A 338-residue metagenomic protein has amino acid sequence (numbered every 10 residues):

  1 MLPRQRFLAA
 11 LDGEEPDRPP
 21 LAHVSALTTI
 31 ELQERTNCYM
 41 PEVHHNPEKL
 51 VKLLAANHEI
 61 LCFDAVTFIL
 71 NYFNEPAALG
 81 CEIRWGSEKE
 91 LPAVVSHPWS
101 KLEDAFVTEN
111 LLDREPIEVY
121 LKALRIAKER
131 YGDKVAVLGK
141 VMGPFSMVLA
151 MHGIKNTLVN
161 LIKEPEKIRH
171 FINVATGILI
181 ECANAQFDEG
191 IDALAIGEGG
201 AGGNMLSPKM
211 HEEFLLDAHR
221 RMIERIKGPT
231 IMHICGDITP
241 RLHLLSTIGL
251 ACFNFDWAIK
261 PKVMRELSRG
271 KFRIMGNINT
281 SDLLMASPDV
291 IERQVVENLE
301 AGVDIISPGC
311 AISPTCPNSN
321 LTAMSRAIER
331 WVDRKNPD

Functional and structural regions predicted by a protein language model:
M1-E31, L53, D64, E88-P92 (+1 more regions): Active-site loop segments of alpha/beta catalytic cores
L2, R35-M40, P98-L102, K260 (+1 more regions): Short, solvent-exposed coil/turn linker segments
T29, Q33-C62: Active-site-flanking structural segment that lines cofactor/substrate pockets
Q33, A77-G80, A127: Pocket-flanking alpha-helical
H45-E48, H97-L102, R114, S287: Intrinsic-disorder/low-complexity, polar/charged segments
L53-G80: Glycine-rich, N-terminal phosphate-binding loop and its surrounding beta-alpha-beta segment
N71-N110, D133-K134: A contiguous, low-structure linker/loop signature
